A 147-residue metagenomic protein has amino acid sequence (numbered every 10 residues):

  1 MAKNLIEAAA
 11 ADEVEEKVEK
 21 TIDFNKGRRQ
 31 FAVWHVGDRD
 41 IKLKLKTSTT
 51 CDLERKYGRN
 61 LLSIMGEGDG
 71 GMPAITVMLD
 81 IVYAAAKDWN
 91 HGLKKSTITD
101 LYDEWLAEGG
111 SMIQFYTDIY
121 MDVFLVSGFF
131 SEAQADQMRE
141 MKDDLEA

Functional and structural regions predicted by a protein language model:
M1-H35, N60-I64, G68, G92-A147: Charged interaction scaffolds used for protein-protein
V36-D40: Glycine-centered positions within short beta-strands or beta-hairpins
K44-K46: Short linear motifs in exposed loops
C51-I81: Acidic, aromatic-enriched beta-alpha/helix-loop junctions
G70, K87-N90: Amphipathic alpha-helical interaction elements
V77-D88, D118-L125: Short, hydrophobic/amphipathic alpha-helical patches that form generic packing surfaces within helical domains
